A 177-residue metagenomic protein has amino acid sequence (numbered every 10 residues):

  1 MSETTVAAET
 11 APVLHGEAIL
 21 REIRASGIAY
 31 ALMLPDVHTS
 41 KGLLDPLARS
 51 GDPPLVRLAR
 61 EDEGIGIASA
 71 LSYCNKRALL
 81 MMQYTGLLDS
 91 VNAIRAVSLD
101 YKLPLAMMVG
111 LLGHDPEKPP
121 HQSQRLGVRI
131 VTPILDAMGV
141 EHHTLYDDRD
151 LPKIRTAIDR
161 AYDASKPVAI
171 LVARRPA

Functional and structural regions predicted by a protein language model:
S2-A177: Thiamine diphosphate
